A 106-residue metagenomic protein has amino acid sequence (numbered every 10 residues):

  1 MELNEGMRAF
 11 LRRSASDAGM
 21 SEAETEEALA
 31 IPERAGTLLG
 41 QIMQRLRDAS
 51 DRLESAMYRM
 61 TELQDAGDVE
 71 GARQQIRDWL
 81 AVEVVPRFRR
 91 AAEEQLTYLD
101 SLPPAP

Functional and structural regions predicted by a protein language model:
M1-A28: N-terminal interaction modules that seed assembly of large macromolecular complexes
E26-R45, G71-Q75: Repeat-mediated protein-protein interaction surfaces in helical alpha-solenoids
A30-T37, T97-P106: Alpha-helical linker/edge segments of TPR/alpha-solenoid repeat scaffolds and analogous pre-/post-domain helices
Q44, R59-T61, T97: Conserved small-residue packing positions in alpha-helical repeats and bundles
A49-M57, F88: Generic helix N-cap/helix-start motif at coil->alpha-helix transitions
